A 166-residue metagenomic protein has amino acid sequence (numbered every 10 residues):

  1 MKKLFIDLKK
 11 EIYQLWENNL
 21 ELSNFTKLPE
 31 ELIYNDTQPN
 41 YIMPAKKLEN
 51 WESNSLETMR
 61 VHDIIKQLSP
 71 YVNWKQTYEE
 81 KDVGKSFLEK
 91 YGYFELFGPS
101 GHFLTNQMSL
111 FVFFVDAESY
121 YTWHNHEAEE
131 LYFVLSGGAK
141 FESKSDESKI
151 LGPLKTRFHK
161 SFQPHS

Functional and structural regions predicted by a protein language model:
M1-K3: Basic/polar N-terminal segments that are highly enriched at the extreme N-terminus, encompassing both cleavable
F5-T105: A short, N-terminal "cap"/entry segment at the start of jelly-roll beta-barrel domains of the cupin/DSBH fold
E89, N106-M108, E127, G152: Short, solvent-exposed coil/turn segments
G92-S100, S109-H126, E147, S161-F162: Conserved short histidine dyad/triad with adjacent acidic residue
F114-V115, L131-F133, P164-H165: N-terminal functional module detector in eukaryotic proteins
Y120-Y121, G137-E142: Short beta-strand segments in beta-sandwich/barrel cores
E127-A139: Short, basic/aromatic beta-hairpin or loop at an interaction surface
K144-H165: Short acidic-glycine-tyrosine-enriched beta hairpin
